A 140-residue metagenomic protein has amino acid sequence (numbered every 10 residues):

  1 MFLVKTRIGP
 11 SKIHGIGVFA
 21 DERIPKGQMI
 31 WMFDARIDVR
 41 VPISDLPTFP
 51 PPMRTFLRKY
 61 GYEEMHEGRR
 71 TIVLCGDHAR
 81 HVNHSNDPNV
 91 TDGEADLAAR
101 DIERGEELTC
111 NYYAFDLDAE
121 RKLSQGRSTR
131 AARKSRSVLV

Functional and structural regions predicted by a protein language model:
M1-V140: Conserved catalytic SET/PR domain of SAM-dependent protein methyltransferases, capturing the structural core that binds
